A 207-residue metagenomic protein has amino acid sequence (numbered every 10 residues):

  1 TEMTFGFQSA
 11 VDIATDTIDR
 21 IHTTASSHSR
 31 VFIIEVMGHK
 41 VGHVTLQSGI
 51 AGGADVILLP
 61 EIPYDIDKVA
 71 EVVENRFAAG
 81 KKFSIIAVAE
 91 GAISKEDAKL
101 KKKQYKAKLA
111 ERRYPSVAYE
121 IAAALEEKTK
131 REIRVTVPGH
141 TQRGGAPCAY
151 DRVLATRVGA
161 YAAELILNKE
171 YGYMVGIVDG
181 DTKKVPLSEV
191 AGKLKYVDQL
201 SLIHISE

Functional and structural regions predicted by a protein language model:
T1-S9, G145-R152: Short beta-strand elements at the ligand-binding edges of bilobed clamshell
F7-A25, E35-R131: Accessory alpha-helical/coil subdomains and C-terminal extensions that flank or cap enzyme catalytic cores
R30-I34, D55-I57, K82-A87, R131-T136 (+3 more regions): Structural motif
E35-K40, E90, H140-T141, G176-K183: A glycine-rich phosphate-binding loop feature that marks nucleotide/adenosyl-phosphate handling sites
A98-K101, G145-V153, V185-G192: Short glycine/threonine-rich loop-to-helix capping motif typified by GTGT followed within a few residues by an Asp-Pro
K103-S116, E132, R143-G159, A163-L167: Catalytic, metal-anchored helix/loop core of enzyme active sites in primary metabolism
I203-E207: Conserved small/polar residues in nucleotide/adenosyl-binding loops
